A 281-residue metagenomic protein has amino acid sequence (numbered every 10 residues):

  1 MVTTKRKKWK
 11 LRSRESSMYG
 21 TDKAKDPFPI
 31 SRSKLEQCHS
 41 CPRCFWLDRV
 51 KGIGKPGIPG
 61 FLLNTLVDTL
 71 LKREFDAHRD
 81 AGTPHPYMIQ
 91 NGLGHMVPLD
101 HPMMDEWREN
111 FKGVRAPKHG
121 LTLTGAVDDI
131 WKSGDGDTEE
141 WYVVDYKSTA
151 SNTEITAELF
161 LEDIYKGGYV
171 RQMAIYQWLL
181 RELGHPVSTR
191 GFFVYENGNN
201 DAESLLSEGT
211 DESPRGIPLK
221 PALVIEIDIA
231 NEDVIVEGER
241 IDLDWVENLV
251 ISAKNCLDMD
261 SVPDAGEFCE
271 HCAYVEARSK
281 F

Functional and structural regions predicted by a protein language model:
M1-D137, W141: Metal-dependent nuclease catalytic cores that hydrolyze phosphodiester bonds in DNA/RNA, characterized by
T4-W9, G20-A24, P29-I30, L179-F281: Metal-dependent nuclease catalytic regions and adjoining charged, substrate-binding loops involved in nucleic-acid end
K51-G52, K147-N152, G198-N200: Short connector loops/turns at beta-strand edges and beta->alpha or beta->beta junctions
G60-F61, I155-G167, D228-E239: Short histidine-centered catalytic/ligand-binding loop motif
N110-A116, S151-I164: Short acidic, glycine/Ser/Thr-rich loop/turn "cap" segments at secondary-structure junctions
T124-K132, E140-L159, Q172: Active-site ExK catalytic segment of metal-dependent nucleases
T138-Y146, T189-Y195: Conserved active-site beta-strand-loop modules that form the wall/rim of enzyme catalytic pockets and either contain
G168-R181: An active-site-proximal "capping" alpha-helix that borders the catalytic cofactor pocket
